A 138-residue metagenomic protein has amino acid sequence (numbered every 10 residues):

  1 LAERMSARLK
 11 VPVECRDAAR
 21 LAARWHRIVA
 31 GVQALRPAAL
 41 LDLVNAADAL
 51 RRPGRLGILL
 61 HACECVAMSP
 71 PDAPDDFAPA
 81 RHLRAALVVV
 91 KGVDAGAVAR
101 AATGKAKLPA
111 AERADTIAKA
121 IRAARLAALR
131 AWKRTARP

Functional and structural regions predicted by a protein language model:
L1-P138: C-terminal subdomains that position terminal phosphate/3'-OH groups for nucleotidyl transfer/ligation, primarily on
